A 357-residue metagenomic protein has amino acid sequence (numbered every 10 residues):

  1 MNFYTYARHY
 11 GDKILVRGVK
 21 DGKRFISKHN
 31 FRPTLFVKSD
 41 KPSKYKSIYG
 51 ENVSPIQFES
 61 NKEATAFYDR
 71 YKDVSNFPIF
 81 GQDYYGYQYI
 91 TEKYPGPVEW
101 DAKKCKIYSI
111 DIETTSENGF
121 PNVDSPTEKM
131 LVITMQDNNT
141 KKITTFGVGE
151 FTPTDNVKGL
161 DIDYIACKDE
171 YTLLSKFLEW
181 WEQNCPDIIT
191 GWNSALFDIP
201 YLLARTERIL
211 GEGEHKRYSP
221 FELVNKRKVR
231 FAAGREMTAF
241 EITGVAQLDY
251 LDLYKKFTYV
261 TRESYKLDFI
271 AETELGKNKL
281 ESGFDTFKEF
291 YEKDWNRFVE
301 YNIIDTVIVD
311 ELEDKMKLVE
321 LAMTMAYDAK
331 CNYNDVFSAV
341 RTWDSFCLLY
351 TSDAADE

Functional and structural regions predicted by a protein language model:
N2-K44, K93-I188: Conserved RNase H-like, two-metal-ion catalytic cores of nucleic-acid enzymes
Y45-Y108, I112-E117: Long, highly charged low-complexity segments
N118, L196-Y201: Short catalytic/ligand-binding loop motif for oxyanion handling, primarily in non-cytosolic enzymes, centered on
V123-T127, P200-G213, A326-K330, T342: Short secondary-structure boundary/capping segments
K142-V148, T152-Y164, K168, C185 (+3 more regions): Active-site-proximal helix-loop-helix substrate-binding element of RNase H-like nuclease domains
D285-S352: Common nucleic-acid-contacting/processivity interface regions adjacent to the catalytic cores of nucleic-acid enzymes
D353-E357: A short, hydrophobic C-terminal helix/tail in secreted or cell-surface proteins
